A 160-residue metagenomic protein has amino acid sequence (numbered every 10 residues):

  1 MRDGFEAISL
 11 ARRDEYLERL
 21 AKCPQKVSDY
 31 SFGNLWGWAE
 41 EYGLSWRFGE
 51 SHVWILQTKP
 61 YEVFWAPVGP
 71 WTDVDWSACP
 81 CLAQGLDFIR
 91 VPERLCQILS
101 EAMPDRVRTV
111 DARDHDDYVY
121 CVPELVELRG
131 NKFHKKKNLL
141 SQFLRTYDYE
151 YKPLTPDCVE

Functional and structural regions predicted by a protein language model:
M1, T58-Y61, L144-R145: Short glycine-enriched loop/turn motifs at secondary-structure junctions
R2-E15, E150-E160: A short beta-loop-alpha structural element at the N-terminal edge of CoA-dependent acyl/N-acetyltransferase catalytic
R13, K26-D29: Short N-terminal binding/cap micro-motifs at the start of the first secondary-structure element
E18, S28-L99: Conserved donor-binding loop and adjoining core beta-sheet/short helix segment in diverse acyl/aminoacyl transferases
L20-C23, M103: Alpha-helix boundary/capping residues
K22, K26, G85, Y149-E150: A general structural signal for well-ordered secondary-structure junctions
P104-E160: Acyltransferase donor/substrate-recognition loop-hinge adjacent to the catalytic core
